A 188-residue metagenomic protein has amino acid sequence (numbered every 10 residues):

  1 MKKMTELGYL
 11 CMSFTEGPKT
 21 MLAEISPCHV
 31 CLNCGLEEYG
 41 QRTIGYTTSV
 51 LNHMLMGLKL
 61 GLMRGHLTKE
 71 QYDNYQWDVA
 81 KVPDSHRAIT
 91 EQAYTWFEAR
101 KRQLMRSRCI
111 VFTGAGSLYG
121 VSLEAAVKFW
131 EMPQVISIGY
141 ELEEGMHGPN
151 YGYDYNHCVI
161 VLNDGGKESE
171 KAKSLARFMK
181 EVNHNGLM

Functional and structural regions predicted by a protein language model:
M1-K81, A115, N150-M188: Glycine-rich phosphate-binding loops that contact phosphosugars or nucleotide phosphates
M12, M105-D154, G186: Anionic-ligand anchoring segments at beta-strand to alpha-helix junctions in alpha/beta enzyme folds, i.e., glycine
N52, T95-A99, G145: Well-ordered alpha-helical segments embedded in enzymatic catalytic cores
W77, K81-Y94: Ligand-binding beta-strand-loop-alpha-helix segment within the catalytic cores of soluble metabolic enzymes
S85, C109-F112, I160-V161: A short, structure-level motif marking secondary-structure boundaries and short turns
I89-R106: A short, well-structured juxtamembrane/interface segment
